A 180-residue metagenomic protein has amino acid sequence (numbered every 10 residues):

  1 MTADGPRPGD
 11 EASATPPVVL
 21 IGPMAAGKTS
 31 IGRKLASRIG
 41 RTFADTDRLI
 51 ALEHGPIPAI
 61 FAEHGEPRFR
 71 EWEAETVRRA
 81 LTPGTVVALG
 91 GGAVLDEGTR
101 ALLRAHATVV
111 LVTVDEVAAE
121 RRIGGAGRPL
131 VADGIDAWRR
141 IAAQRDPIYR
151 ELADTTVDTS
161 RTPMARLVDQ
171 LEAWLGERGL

Functional and structural regions predicted by a protein language model:
M1-S13, R38, P147-L180: NTP-dependent small-molecule kinase module
L20: Hydrophobic anchor at the beta1->P-loop junction of P-loop NTPases
P23: P-loop (Walker A) phosphate-binding loop of NTP-binding proteins
K28: Conserved lysine of the Walker
I31: Hydrophobic positions on the alpha1 helix immediately C-terminal to the Walker A/P-loop
S37-T46: Post-Walker A helix-loop "phosphate-sensing" segment adjacent to the P-loop in P-loop NTPases
D45-L102, I148: ATP-dependent small-molecule kinase phosphotransfer cores that center on conserved nucleotide phosphate-binding segments
A105-I148: A glycine- and Lys/Arg-enriched "phosphate-lid" helix/loop adjacent to the NTP-binding pocket of small-molecule kinases
